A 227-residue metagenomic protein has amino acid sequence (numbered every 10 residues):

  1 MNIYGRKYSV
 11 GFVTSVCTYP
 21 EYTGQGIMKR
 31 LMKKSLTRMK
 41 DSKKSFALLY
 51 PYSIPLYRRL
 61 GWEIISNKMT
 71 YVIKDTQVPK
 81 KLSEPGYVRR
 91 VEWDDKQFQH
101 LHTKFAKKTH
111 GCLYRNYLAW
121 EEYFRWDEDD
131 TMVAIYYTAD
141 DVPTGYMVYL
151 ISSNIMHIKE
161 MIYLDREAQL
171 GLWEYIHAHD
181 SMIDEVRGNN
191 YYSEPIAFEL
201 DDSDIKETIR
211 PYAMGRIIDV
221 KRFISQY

Functional and structural regions predicted by a protein language model:
M1-Y19, S66-M69, D75-V78, N189-N190 (+1 more regions): Conserved acyl-donor/pantetheine-binding loop and adjacent beta-alpha core of acyl/acetyltransferases and related
Y22, M39-K40, I176: Hydrophobic pocket-lining residues that define ligand/cofactor binding sites across diverse proteins
Y22-K34, E167-G171: Conserved acetyl-CoA pyrophosphate-binding loop and the N-cap/start of the following alpha-helix in GNAT-like
M32, T37-P51, S181-Y191: Conserved GNAT acetyl-CoA-binding A-motif
D41-S45, P51-M69, G171, S193-I209: Conserved active-site alpha-helix within GNAT-family acetyltransferase domains
A47-L48, Y57, M161, I176: Conserved catalytic-core segments centered on acid/base and nucleophilic motifs
Q77-P85: Acidic/polar active-site rim loop that often engages polyanionic ligands
P85-Y227: Intrinsically disordered, low-complexity, positively biased terminal segments
